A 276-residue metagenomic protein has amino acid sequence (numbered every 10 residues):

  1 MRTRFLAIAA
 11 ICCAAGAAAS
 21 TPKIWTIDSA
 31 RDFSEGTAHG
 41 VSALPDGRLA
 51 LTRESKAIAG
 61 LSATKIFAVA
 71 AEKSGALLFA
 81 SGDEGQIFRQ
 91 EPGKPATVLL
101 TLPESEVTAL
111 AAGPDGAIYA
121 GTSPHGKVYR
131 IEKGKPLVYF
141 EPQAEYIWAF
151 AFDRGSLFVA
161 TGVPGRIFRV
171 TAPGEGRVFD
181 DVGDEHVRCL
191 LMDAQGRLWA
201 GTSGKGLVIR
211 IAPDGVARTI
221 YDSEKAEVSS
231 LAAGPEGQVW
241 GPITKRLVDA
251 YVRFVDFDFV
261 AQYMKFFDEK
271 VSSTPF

Functional and structural regions predicted by a protein language model:
P22-E54, Y129, F168, I209: Blade/loop signatures of beta-propeller domains
K23-F33, T244-F276: Short, conserved, GDST-rich strand-edge loop motifs in beta-rich repeat architectures
I58-S62, L99-P103, Y139-Q143, F179-G183 (+1 more regions): Surface loop/turn motifs at the tips and blade-to-blade linkers of beta-strand repeat domains
F67-A68, T108-A109, W148-A149, R188-C189 (+1 more regions): Conserved beta-strand position repeated once per blade in WD40 beta-propeller domains
A71-S74, A112-D115, F152-R154, M192-Q195 (+1 more regions): Residue-level detector of Asp-centered blade-edge/turn motifs that repeat once per structural unit in beta-propeller
A76-F79, A117-A120, S156-V159, R197-A200 (+1 more regions): Conserved beta-propeller blade signature
Q90-P95, I131-K135, V170-E175, I211-V216: Short loop/turn segments that connect beta-strands within beta-propeller blades
